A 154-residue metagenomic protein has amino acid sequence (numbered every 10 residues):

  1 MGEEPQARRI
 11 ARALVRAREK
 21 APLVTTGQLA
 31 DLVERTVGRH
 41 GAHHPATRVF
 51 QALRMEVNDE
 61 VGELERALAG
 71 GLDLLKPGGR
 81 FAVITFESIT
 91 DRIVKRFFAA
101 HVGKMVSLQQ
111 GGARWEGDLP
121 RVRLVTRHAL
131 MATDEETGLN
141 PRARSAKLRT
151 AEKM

Functional and structural regions predicted by a protein language model:
M1-M154: S-adenosyl-L-methionine-dependent methyltransferase catalytic core, i.e., the SAM/SAH-binding region
